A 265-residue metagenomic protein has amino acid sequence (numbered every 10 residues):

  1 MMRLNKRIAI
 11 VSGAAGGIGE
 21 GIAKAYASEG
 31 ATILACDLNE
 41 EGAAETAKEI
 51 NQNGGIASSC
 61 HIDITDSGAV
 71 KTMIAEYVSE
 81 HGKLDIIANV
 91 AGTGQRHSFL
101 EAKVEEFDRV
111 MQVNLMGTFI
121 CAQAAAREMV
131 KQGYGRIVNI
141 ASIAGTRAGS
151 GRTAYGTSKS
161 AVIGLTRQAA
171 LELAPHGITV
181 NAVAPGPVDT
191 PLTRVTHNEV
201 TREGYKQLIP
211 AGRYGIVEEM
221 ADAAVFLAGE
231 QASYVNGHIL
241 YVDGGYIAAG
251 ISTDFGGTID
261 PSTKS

Functional and structural regions predicted by a protein language model:
R3-L34: Canonical Rossmann dinucleotide-binding motif of NAD(H)/NADP(H)-dependent dehydrogenases/reductases, specifically
S98-F99, E106-D108, Y205: Substrate-binding pocket helix/loop in short-chain dehydrogenase/reductase
A122, S158, T166: Active-site helix of classical SDR
R127, L171-E172, S233: Alpha-helical segment proximal to the catalytic Tyr-Lys
S142: Residue(s) in the substrate-gating loop at a strand-loop-helix junction that position the organic substrate next
A174, T179, V235-G237: Short, small/polar-rich loop/turn modules that mediate ligand/substrate recognition or access, typified
A182, E203-V235, G244: C-terminal helical subdomain
